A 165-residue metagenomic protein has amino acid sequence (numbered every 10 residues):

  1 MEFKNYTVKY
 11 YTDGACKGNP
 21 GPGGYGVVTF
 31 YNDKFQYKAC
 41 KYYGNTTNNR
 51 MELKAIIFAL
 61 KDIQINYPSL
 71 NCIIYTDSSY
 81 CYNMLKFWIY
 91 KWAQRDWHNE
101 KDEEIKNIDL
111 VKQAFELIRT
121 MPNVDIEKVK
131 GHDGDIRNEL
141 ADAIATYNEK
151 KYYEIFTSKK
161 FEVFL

Functional and structural regions predicted by a protein language model:
M1-M51, K61-Q64, L85, D142-A143 (+2 more regions): RNase H-like nuclease fold core
A15-P22, I57-L140, I144, E149: RNase H catalytic domain
E52, I56: Short, conserved alpha-helix that lines the donor NDP-sugar binding/gating region of sugar-transfer enzymes
